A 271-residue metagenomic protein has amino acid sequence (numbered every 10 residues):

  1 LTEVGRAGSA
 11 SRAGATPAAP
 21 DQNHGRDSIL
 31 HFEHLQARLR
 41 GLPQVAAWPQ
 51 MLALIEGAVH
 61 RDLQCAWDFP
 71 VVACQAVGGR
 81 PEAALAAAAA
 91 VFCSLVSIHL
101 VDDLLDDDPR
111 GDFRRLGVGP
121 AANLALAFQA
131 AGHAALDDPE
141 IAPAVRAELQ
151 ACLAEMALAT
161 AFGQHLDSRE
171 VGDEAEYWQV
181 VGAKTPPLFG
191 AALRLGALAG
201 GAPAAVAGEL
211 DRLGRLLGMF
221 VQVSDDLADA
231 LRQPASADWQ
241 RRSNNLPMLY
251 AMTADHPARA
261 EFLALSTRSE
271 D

Functional and structural regions predicted by a protein language model:
T2-L39: N-terminal amphipathic/basic leader segments beginning at the initiator methionine
R40-A260: Mg2+-dependent prenyl diphosphate-binding active-site environment of isoprenoid biosynthetic enzymes
E261-D271: Mobile late-domain/C-terminal helix-loop "cap" segments that border catalytic sites or the cytosolic face
